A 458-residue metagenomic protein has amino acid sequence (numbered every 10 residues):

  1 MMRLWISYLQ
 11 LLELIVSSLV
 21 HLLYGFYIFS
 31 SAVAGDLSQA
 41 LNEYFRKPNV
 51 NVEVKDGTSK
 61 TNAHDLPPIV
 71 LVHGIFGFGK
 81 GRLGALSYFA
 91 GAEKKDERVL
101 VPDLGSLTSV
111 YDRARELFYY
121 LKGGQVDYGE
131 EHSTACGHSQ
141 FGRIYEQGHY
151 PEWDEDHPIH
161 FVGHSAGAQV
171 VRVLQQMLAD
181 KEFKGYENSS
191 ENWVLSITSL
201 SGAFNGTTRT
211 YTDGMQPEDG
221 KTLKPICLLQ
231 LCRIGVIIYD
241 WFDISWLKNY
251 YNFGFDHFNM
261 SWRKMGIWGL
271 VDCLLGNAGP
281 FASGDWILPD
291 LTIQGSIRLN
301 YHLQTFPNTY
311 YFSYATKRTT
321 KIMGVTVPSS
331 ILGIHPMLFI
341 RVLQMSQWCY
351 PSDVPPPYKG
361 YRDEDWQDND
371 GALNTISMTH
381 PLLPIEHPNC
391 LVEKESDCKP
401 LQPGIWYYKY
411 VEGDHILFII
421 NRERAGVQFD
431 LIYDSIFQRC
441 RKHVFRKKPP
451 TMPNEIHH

Functional and structural regions predicted by a protein language model:
M1-E152, D434-H458: Flexible, membrane-associating and regulatory peripheral segments of lipid-active enzymes
M2-R46, E187-H458: Helical cap/lid subdomain of alpha/beta-hydrolase-fold lipid enzymes that gates access to the catalytic pocket
L66-P67, D156-P158, P307-T309: Short coil/turn segments at beta-strand junctions that form active-site/ligand-binding loops
V72-I75, H164-S165, G202, T316: Glycine-rich His-Gly loop
L121, L178-E182: Active-site catalytic pocket residues across diverse enzymes, especially alpha/beta-hydrolases
Y150-H164: Alpha/beta-hydrolase fold nucleophile elbow
G163-G167, V171-R172: Gly/Ala-rich beta-loop-alpha elbow adjacent to hydrolase catalytic centers
R172-L178: Active-site signature of alpha/beta-hydrolase-fold catalytic machinery across serine- and Asp/Cys-nucleophile hydrolases
